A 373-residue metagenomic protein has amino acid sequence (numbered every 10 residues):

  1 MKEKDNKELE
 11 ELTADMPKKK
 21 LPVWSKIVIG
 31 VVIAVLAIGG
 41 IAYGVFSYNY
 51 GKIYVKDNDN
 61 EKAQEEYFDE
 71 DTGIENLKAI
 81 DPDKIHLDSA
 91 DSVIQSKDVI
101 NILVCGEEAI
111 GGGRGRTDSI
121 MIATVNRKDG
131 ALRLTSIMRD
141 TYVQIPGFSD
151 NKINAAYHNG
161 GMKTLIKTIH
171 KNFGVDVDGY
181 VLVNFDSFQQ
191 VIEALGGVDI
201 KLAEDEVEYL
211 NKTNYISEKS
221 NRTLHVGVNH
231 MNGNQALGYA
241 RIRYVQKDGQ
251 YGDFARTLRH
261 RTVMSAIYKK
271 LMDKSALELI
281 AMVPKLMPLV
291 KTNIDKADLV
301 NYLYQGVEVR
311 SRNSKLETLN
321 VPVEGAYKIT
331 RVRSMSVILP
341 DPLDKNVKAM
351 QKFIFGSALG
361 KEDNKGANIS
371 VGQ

Functional and structural regions predicted by a protein language model:
M1-K18: N-terminal targeting leaders characterized by basic, low-complexity, disordered sequences that direct proteins
T13-P17, V23-D129, R241, Y304: Entry/capping segment at the start of metal-dependent catalytic domains with acidic active-site entry clusters
E75-K78, P82-S92, D98-I100, L289-Q373: C-terminal solvent-exposed extensions
K84-D91, I102-A109, R116-M121, A155-H170 (+3 more regions): N-terminal post-signal-peptidase region of extra-cytosolic proteins
K97-I100, G115-I120, D129-I137, F148 (+8 more regions): Extracytoplasmic
E108-G112, N151-N159, G174-G179, V226 (+4 more regions): Second-shell loop/turn segments in exported
A155, N159-T223, N293-D295: Amphipathic, coiled-coil-like alpha-helical scaffolding segments used for oligomerization/assembly
E193-E278, G372: Flexible, polar/acidic helix-loop-strand segments at domain edges
